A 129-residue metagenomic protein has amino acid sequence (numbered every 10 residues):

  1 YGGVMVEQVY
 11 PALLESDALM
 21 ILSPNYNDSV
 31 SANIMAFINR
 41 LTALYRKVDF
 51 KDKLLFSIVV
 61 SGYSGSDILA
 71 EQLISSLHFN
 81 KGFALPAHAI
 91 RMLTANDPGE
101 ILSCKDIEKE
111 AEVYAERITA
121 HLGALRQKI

Functional and structural regions predicted by a protein language model:
Y1-I129: FMN-binding flavodoxin-like domain, especially the glycine-rich phosphate-binding loop
